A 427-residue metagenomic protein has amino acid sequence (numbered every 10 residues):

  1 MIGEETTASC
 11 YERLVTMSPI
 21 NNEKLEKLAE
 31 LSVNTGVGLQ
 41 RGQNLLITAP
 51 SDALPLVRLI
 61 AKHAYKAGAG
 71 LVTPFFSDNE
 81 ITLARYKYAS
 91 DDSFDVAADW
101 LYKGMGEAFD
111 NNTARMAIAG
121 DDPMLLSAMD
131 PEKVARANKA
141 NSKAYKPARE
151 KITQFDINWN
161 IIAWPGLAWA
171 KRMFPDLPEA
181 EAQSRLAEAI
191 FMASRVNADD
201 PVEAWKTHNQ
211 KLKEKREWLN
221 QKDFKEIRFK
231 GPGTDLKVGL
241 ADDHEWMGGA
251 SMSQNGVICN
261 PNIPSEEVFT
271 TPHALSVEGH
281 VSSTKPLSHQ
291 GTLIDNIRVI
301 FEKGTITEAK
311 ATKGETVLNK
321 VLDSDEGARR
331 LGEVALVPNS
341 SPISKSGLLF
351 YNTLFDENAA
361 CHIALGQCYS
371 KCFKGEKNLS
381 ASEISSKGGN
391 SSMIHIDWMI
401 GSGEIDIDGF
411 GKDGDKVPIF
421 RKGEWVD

Functional and structural regions predicted by a protein language model:
R13-E278, D415-P418, W425-V426: Active-site bordering "gate/hinge" segments that shape substrate access to catalytic or cofactor-binding pockets
S127-D130, K171-P175, G249-S251, T292-D295 (+3 more regions): A short secondary-structure junction signal
V268-E326: Long, well-ordered mid-to-C-terminal structural blocks that present hydrophobic/aromatic surfaces
L275, Q290-T292, I300-F301, D325-R329 (+3 more regions): A structural signal for short secondary-structure junctions
I306-K377: Dual-mode signal for accessory low-complexity, basic/Gly-rich regions
S382-D427: Extended hydrophobic packing segments that form well-structured cores
